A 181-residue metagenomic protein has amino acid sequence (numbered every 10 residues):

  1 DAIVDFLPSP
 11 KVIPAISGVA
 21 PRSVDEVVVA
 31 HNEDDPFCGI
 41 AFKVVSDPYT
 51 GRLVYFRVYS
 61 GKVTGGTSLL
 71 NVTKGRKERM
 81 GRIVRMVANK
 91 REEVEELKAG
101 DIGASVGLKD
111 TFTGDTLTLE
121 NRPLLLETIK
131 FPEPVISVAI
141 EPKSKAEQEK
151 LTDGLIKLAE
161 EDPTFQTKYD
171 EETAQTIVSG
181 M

Functional and structural regions predicted by a protein language model:
D1-M181: Structural and coupling elements of P-loop NTPases
